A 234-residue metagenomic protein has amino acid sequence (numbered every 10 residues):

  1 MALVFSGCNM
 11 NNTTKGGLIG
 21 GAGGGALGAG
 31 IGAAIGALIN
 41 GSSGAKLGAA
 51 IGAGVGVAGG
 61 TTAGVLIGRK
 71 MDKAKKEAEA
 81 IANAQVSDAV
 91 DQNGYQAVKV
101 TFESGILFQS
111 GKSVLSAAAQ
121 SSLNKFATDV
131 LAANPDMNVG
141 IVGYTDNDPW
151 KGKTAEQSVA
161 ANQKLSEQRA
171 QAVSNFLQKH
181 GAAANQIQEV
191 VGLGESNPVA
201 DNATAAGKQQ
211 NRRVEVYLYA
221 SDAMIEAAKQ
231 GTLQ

Functional and structural regions predicted by a protein language model:
L3-G7: C-terminal motif of bacterial Sec signal peptides marking the signal peptidase cleavage site
N9-E79: Short, low-complexity, glycine-enriched hydrophobic/amphipathic alpha-helices that associate with lipid bilayers
G21, G25, R69, Q109 (+3 more regions): Soluble non-cytosolic domains of exported or imported proteins
G32-I35, K75, E79, K112 (+5 more regions): Extracytoplasmic/secreted envelope proteins and their assembly/folding machinery, especially bacterial periplasmic
A50, G54, T62-N138, Y219-Q234: Periplasmic peptidoglycan-binding/tethering modules of Gram-negative envelope proteins
K125-Q157: A short, charged
T145-A227, T232-Q234: Periplasmic OmpA-like peptidoglycan-binding domain that tethers envelope proteins to the cell wall
